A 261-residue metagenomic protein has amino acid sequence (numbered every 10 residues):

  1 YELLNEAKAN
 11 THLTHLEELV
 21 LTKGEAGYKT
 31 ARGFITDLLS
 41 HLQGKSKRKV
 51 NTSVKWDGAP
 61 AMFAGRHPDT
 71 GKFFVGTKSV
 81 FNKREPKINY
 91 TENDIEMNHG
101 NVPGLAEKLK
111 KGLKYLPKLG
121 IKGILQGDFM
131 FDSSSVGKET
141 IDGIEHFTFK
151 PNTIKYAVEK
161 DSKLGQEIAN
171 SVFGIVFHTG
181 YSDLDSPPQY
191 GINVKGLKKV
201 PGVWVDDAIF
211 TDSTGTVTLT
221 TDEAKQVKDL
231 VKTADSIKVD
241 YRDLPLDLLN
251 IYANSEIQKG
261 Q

Functional and structural regions predicted by a protein language model:
Y1-A7: Proteolytic processing junctions in secreted/extracellular precursors, especially proprotein convertase/trypsin-like
K8-V50, K55-P60, G65-Q261: Core nucleotide-handling region used for phosphoryl-transfer chemistry
